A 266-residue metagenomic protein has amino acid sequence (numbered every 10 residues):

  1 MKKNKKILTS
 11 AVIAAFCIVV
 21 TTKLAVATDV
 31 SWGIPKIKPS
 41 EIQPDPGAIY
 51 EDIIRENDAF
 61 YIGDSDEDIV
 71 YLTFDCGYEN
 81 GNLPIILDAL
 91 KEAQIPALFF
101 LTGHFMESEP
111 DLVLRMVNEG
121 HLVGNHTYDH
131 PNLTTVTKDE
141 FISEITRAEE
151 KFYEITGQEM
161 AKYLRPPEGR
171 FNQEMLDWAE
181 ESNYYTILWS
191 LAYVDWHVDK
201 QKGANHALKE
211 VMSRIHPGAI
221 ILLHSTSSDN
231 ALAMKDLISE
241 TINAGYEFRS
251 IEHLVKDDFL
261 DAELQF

Functional and structural regions predicted by a protein language model:
K2-T73, Y78-E92, H206, I238-F266: N-terminal pre-catalytic segment of deacetylase/amide-hydrolase enzymes
K5, S10-I13, L133, N172 (+1 more regions): Enrichment for repetitive, rod-forming helical segments
D68-V70, N80-N82, I86-L87, K91-N205 (+3 more regions): Metal-dependent polysaccharide deacetylase catalytic core of the NodB/CE4 family, i.e., the active-site-bearing domain
F171-N172, D229-N230, D257-F259: Short catalytic/ligand-binding loop motif for oxyanion handling, primarily in non-cytosolic enzymes, centered on
H216-E252: Catalytic grooves of carbohydrate-active enzymes
